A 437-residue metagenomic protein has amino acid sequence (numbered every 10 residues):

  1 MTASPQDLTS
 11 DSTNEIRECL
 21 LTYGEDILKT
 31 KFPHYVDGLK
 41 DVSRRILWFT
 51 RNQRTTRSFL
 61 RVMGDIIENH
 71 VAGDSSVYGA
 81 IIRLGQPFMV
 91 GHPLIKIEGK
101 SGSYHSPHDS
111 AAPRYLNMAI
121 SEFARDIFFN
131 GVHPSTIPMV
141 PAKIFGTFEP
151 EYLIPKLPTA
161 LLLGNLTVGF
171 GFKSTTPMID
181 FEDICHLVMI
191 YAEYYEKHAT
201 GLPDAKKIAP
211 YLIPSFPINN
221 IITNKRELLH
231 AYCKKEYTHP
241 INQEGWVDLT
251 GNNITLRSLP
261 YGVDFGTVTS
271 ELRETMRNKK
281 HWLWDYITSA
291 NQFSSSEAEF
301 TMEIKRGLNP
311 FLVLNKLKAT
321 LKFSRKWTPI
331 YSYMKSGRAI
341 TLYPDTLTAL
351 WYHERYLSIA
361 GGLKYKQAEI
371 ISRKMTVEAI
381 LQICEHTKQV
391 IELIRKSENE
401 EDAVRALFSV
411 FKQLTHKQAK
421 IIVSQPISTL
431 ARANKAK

Functional and structural regions predicted by a protein language model:
M1-H239, S295, T301: Catalytic phosphate-handling regions of large nucleic-acid enzymes and associated NTPases
M1-T13, R17-L20, E25-P33, N52 (+4 more regions): Long, charged, helix-rich clamp/arm modules that form nucleic acid-engaging surfaces of large nucleic-acid-processing
I154-P155, Y237-W246, M276-S289, M375-E378: Short amphipathic beta-strand starts and helix->beta connectors
T167-F170, I254-T255, A431: Short small-residue beta-strand/loop micro-motif enriched in glycine and branched aliphatics
A192-E196, M276-H281, K318-W327: A common structural junction motif
I222-T255, I287-S289: Nucleic-acid processing machinery
V263-S270: Ser/Thr-Pro-rich, acidic low-complexity intrinsically disordered regions of eukaryotic RNA-binding
